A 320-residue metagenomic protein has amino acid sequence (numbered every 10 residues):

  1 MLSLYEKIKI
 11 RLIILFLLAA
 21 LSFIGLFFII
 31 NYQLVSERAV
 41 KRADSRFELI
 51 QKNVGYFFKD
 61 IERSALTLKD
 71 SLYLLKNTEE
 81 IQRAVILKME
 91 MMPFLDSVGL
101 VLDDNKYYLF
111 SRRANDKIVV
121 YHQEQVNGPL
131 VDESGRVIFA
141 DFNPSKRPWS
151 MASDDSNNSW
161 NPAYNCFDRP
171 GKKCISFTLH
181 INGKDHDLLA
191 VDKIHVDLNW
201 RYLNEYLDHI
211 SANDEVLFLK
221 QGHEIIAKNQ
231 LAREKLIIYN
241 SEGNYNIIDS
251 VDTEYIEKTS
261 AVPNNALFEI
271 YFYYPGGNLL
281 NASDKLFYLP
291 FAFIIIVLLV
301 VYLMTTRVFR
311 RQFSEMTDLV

Functional and structural regions predicted by a protein language model:
M1-K41, F291-L303: Extreme N-terminal signal-anchor transmembrane helix of membrane signaling/transducer proteins, especially in bacteria
L17, L21, F218, E269-V320: Cytoplasm-proximal transmembrane signaling helix
I29-R63, L75: Juxtamembrane membrane-water interface segments immediately C-terminal to a transmembrane helix
G55-M91, G99-N105: Extracellular/periplasmic ligand-binding regions of membrane signal-transduction receptors
R63, E90-Y108, R113-P129, D154-W160 (+3 more regions): Short N-terminal helix-loop-first-beta-strand/juxtamembrane motif that initiates sensory/input modules
T78-F94, D185-D187, V191-R233, E242-G243: Solvent-exposed, extracytoplasmic
Q123-H195: Extracytoplasmic/periplasmic ligand-binding sensor regions of membrane-associated signaling proteins
N182-D185, Q230-P290: Extracellular/periplasmic juxtamembrane segments that couple receptor/chemosensory ectodomains to their
